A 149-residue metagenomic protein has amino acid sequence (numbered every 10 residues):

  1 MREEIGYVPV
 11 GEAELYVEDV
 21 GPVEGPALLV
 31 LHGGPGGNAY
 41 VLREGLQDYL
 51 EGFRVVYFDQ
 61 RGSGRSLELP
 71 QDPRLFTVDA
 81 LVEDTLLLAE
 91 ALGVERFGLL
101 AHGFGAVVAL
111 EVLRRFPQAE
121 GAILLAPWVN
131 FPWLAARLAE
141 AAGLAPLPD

Functional and structural regions predicted by a protein language model:
M1-E14: N-terminal cap/lid segment of alpha/beta-hydrolase-fold proteins
E12-E68: Conserved HGGG/HGGXW glycine-rich cap/lid loop of the alpha/beta-hydrolase fold
A27, R54, R96-G98, E120-G121: Structural signature of beta-strand start/N-cap positions in the alpha/beta core of ABC transporter nucleotide-binding
V30-G34, G103, P127: Glycine-rich His-Gly loop
E44-Y49, D72-L75, P117, A139-A142: Glycine-rich, phosphate-binding/catalytic loops in enzymes
Y57-F104: Active-site loop/oxyanion-hole signature of alpha/beta-hydrolase fold enzymes
A106-P117, A122: Short glycine-enriched nucleophile-adjacent loop and the immediately C-terminal alpha-helix near the catalytic center
A122-D149: Flexible "cap/lid" loop of the alpha/beta hydrolase fold
